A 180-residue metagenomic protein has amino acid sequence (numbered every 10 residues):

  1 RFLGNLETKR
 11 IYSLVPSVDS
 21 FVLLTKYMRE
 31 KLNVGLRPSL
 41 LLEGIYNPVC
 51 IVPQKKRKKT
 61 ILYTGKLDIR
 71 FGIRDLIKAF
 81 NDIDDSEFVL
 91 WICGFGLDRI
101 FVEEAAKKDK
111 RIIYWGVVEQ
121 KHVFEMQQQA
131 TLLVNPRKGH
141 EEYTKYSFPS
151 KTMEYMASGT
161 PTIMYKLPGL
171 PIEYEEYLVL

Functional and structural regions predicted by a protein language model:
L3-I51: Donor nucleotide-sugar binding/catalytic pocket of nucleotide-sugar-dependent glycosyltransferases
D19, Q127-Y146, T160-P161: Acidic donor-binding loop of glycosyltransferase active sites
V22, V52-F71, L76-F80, L90-W91: Conserved donor-binding/catalytic core segment of Leloir-type glycosyltransferases
T64, V89-V102, G116: Glycosyltransferase donor-sugar binding loop
I100-Q127, L132: Nucleotide-activated donor-binding/catalytic signature segment of Leloir-type glycosyltransferases, i.e., the conserved
F124, S147-A157, P168-P171: Short alpha-helical segment that forms part of, or immediately flanks, the ligand-binding pocket in carbohydrate-active
N135-R137, S158, Y165-K166, I172: Conserved acidic donor-binding loop of glycosyltransferase catalytic domains
E176-L180: Conserved acidic donor-binding segment of nucleotide-sugar-dependent glycosyltransferases
